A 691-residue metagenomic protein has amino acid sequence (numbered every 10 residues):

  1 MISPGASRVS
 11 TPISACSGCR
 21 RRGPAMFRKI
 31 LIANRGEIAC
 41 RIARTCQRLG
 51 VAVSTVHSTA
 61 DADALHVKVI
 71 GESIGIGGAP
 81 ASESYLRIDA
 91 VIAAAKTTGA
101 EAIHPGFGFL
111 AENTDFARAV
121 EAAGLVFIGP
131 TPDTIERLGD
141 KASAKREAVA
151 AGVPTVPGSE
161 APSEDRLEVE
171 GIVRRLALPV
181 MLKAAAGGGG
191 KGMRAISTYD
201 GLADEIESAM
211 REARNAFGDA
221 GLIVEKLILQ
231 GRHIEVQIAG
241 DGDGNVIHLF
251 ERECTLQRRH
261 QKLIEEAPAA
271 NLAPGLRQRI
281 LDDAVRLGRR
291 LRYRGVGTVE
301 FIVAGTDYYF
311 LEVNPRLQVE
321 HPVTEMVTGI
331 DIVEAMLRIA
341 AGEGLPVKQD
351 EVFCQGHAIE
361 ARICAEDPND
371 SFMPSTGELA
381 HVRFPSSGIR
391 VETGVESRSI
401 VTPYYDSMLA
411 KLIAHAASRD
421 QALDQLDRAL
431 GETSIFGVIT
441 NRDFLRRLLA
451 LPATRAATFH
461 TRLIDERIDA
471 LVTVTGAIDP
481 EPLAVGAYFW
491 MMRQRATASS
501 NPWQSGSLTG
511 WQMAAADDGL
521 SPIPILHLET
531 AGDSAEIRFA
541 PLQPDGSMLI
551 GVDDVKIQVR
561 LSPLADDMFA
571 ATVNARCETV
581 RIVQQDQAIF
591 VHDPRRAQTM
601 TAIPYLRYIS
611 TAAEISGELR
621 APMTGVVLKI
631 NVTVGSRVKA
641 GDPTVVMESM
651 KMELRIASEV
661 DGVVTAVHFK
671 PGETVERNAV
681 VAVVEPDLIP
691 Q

Functional and structural regions predicted by a protein language model:
P4-A15, A25: Short amphipathic, helix-prone segments within low-complexity/disordered or flexible regions
R22-V299, V303-H321: N-terminal beta-alpha lobe that positions the nucleotide/phosphoryl donor in ATP/NTP-coupled carboxylate activation
T198, G240-N245, V303-T306, P385 (+3 more regions): Short acidic-glycine loop/turn motifs at beta-strand connectors
A284, P322-G551, V555, P643 (+1 more regions): Catalytic cores of soluble metabolic enzymes centered on carboxylation/carboxyl-transfer
L542-S547, G551-M568, T572-E578: Conserved nucleotide-binding/hydrolysis modules and their immediate coupling elements across P-loop/ASCE NTPase motors
C577, V583, Q587-P622: Catalytic P-loop NTP-binding/switch module of NTPases
I609-Q691: Structured functional modules or segments
